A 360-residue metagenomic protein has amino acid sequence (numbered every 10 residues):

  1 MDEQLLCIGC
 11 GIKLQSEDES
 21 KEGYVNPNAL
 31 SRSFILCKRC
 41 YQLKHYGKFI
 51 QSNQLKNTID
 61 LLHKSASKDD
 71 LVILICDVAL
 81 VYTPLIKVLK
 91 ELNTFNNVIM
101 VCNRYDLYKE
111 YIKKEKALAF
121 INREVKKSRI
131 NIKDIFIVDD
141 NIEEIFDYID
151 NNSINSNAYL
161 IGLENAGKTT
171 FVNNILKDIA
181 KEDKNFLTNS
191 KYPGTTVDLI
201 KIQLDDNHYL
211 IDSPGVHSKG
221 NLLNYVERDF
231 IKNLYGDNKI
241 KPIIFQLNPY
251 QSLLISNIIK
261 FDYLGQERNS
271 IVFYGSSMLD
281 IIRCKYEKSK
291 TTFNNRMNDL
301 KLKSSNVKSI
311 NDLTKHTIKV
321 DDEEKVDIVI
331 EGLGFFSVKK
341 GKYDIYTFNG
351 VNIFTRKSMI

Functional and structural regions predicted by a protein language model:
D2-V72, F95-I99, Y105, D183-I360: Helix-rich effector regions associated with P-loop NTPase G domains
L71-L74, Y159: Conserved beta-strand elements of the Class I
C76, C102, G162: Short beta-strand/turn micro-motifs composed of small residues that flank or help shape donor/cofactor-binding pockets
V78-Y82, D106-K109, H217-S218: Short acidic, S/G/P-rich loop/turn micro-motifs used as interaction or catalytic elements
V81-P84, I145, K168: Short, well-ordered alpha-helical microsegments
T83-I99: Histidine-anchored nucleotide/phosphate-binding helix
T83-K87, E110-E115, G220-L223: Conserved ATPase-coupling elements of RecA-like P-loop NTPase cores
I99, L107-A166, N173-K181, F186-N189: Canonical P-loop GTPase G-domain recognition
